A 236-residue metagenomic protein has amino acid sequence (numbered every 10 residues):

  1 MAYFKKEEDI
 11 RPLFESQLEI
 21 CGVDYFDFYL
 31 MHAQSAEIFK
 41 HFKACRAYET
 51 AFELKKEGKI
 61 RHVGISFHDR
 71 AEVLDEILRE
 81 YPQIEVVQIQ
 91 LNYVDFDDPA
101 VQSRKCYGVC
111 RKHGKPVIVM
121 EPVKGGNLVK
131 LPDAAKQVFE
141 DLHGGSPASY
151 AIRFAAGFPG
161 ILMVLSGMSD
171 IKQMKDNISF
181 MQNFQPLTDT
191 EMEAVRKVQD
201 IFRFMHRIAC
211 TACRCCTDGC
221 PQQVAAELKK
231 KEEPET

Functional and structural regions predicted by a protein language model:
M1-K5, Y25-Q34: A short, structured active-site edge motif that brings together acidic residues
E7, L18-I20, H143, P147: Short linear sequence motifs
E7-P12, F39-F42: Short, conserved acidic/polar surface loops in the N-terminal third of protein domains
I10-Y29, F52-E57: CE4/NodB-like, metal-dependent polysaccharide N-deacetylase domain that modifies extracellular/periplasmic N-acetylated
M31-T211, C215-V224, L228-K231: Beta/alpha (TIM)-barrel catalytic core signal, keyed to glycine-rich beta->alpha loops juxtaposed to Asp/Glu that bind
E235-T236: Short Fe-S-cluster ligation motifs
